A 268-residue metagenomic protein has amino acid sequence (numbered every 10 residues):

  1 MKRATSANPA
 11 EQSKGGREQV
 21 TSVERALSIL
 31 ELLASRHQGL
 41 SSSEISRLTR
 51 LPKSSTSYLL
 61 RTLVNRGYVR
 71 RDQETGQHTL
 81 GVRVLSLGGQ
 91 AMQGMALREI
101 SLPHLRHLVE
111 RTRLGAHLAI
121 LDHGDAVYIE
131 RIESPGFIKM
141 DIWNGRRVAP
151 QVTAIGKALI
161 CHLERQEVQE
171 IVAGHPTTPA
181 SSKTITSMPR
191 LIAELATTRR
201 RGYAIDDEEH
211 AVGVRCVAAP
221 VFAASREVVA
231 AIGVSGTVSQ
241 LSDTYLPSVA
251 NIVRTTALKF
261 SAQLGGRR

Functional and structural regions predicted by a protein language model:
M1-E99, L258, A262-G266: N-terminal helix-turn-helix
K2-T5, P9, P135-V212: Short, solvent-exposed recognition segments
Q19-V23, Q77, G81, G94 (+8 more regions): Short, structured helix-loop boundary elements
R25, I29-L32, S55, T62-Y68 (+7 more regions): Residue-level recognition of specific faces of alpha-helices
L32, L48, I100-R111, H117 (+4 more regions): Amphipathic alpha-helical regulatory segments at dimerization interfaces that relay allosteric signals between sensory
E74-H175: Amphipathic alpha-helical effector-binding/dimerization core of metabolite-sensing transcriptional regulators
E167-P176, A257-R268: Cysteine/selenocysteine-centered motifs that mediate thiol-based redox chemistry or coordinate metal-sulfur cofactors
K183-A257: Extended hydrophobic
